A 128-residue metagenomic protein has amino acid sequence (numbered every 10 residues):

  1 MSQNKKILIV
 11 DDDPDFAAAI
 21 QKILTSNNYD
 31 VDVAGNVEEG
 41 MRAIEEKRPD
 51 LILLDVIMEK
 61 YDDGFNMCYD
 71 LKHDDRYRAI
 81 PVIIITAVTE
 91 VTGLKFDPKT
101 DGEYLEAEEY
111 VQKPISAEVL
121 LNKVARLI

Functional and structural regions predicted by a protein language model:
M1-K6, S116-I128: Non-catalytic signal-transmission and effector/linker regions of two-component phosphorelay proteins
N4, R48-D50, R76-P81: His-Asp phosphorelay/catalytic-motif detector in bacterial-type signaling
P14-D32: Two-component/phosphorelay signaling modules centered on CheY-like receiver
V33-R42, D63-G64: Helix N-cap/capping motif at the beta->alpha junctions
R42, F65-R78: Short amphipathic alpha-helix used as the core "switch/output" element in two-component signaling
K47-L54, M58: Active-site beta3 strand of CheY-like receiver
D62-N66, T89-V111, E118, N122: Alpha4 helix (beta4-alpha4-beta5 surface) of REC/receiver domains from two-component response regulators
